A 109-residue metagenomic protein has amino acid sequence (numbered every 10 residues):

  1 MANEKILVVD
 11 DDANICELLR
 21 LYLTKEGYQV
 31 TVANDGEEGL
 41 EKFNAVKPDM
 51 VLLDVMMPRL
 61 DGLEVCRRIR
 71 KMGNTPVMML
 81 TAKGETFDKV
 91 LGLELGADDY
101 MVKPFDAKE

Functional and structural regions predicted by a protein language model:
E17-K25: Charged docking surfaces used in two-component/phosphorelay signaling
V32-M50: Acidic, metal-coordinating helix/loop segments flanking the phosphotransfer/catalytic sites of two-component signaling
D35-E38, D61-E64, D88: Acidic catalytic/metal-coordinating carboxylates
N44-P48, R68-T75, L95: Conserved phosphotransfer cores of two-component systems
D54, T81: Active-site residues of response regulator receiver
M57: Receiver (REC) domain active-site loop signature in two-component systems and cognate sites in sensor histidine kinases
E85, F105-E109: C-terminal output helix
